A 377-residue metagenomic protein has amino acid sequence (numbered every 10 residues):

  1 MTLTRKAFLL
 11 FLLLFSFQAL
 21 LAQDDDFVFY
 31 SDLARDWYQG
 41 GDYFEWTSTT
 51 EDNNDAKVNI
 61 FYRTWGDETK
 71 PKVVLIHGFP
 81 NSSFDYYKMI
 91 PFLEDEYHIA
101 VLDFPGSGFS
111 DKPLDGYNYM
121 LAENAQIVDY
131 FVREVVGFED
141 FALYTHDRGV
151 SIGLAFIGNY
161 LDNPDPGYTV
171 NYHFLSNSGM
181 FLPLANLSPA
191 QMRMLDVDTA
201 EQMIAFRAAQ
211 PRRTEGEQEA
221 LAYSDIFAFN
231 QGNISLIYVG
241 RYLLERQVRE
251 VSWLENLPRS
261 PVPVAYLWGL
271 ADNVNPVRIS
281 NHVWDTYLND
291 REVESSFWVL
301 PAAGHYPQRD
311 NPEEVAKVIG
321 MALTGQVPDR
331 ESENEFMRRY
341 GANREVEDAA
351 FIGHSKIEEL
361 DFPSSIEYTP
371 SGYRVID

Functional and structural regions predicted by a protein language model:
M1-F8: Bacterial N-terminal signal peptides that target proteins for export
L9-F17: Bacterial N-terminal signal peptides
Q18-A22: Sec/Tat signal peptide C-region and signal peptidase I cleavage site
Q23-K72, P80, A100, S107-Y144 (+7 more regions): Flexible "cap/lid" subdomain of the alpha/beta-hydrolase fold that forms the substrate-access gate
F79-I90: The serine-hydrolase catalytic nucleophile loop
M89-L93, F156: Short hydrophobic signal-anchor/transmembrane segments that target glycosyltransferases and glycosylation machinery
L93-D103: Active-site machinery of serine-nucleophile hydrolases
